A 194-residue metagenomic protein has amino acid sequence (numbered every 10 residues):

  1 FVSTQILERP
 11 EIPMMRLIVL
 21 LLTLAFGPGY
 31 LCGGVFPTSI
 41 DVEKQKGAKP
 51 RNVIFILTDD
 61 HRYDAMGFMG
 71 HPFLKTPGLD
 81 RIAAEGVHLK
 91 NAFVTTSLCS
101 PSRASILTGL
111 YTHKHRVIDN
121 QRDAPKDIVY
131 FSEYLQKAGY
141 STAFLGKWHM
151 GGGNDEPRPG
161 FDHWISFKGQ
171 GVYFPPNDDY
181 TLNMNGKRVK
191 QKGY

Functional and structural regions predicted by a protein language model:
F1-M14: Short, Lys/Arg-enriched N-terminal segments with co-localized hydrophobic residues within the first ~10-30 amino acids
R16, L21, A25-Y194: Formylglycine-dependent sulfatase
